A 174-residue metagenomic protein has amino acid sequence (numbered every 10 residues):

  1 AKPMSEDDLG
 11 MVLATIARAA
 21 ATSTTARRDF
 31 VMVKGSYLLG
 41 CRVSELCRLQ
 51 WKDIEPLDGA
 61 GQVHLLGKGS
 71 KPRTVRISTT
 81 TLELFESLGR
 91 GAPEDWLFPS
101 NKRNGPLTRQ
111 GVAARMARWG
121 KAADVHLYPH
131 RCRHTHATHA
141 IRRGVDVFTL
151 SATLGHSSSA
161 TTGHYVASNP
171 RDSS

Functional and structural regions predicted by a protein language model:
A1-S174: Conserved catalytic core of the tyrosine transesterase superfamily
